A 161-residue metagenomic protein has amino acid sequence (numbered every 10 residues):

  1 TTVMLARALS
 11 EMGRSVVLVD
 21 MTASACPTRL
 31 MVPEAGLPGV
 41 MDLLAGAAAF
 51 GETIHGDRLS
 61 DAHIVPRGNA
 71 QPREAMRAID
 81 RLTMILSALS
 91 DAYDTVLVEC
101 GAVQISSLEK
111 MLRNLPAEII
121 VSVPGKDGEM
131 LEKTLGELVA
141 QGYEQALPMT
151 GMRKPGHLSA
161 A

Functional and structural regions predicted by a protein language model:
T1-A8: Glycine-rich P-loop/Walker A and Walker A-like loops and their local beta1-loop-alpha1 context in P-loop NTPases
L9-S15, H157-A161: Extended, low-complexity, acidic/proline- and Ser/Thr-rich intrinsically disordered regions
E11, S15-A92, A102: P-loop/Walker-type NTP enzyme "switch/lid" segment
M76-A161: Conserved catalytic-core segment of NTP-binding enzymes
